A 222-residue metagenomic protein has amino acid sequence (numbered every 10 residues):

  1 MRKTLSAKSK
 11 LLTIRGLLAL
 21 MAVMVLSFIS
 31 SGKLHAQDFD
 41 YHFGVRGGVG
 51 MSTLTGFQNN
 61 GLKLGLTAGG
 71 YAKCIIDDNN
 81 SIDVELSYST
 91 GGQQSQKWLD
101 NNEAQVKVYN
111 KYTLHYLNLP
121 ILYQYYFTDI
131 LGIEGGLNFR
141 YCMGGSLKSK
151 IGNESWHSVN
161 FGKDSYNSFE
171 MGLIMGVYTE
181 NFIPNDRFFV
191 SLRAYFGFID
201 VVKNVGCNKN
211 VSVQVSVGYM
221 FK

Functional and structural regions predicted by a protein language model:
M1-H42, R46, V217-F221: Bacterial Sec-dependent N-terminal signal peptides
S27-G44, D78-N79, E85, Q94 (+3 more regions): Outer-membrane beta-barrel biogenesis signature
G32-D83: Short glycine/proline- and aromatic-enriched beta-strand/turn motifs that initiate or cap beta-hairpins
D38, I75-N79, T128, R140 (+2 more regions): Outer-membrane beta-barrel channels and translocator barrels
F39-Y41, L62-L66, T113-L117, N167-L173 (+1 more regions): Residues that define the transmembrane beta-barrel architecture of outer-membrane proteins
V45-M51, L66-C74, L86-Y88, L119-Y125 (+4 more regions): Residues on the lipid-exposed face of transmembrane beta-strands in outer-membrane beta-barrel proteins
T55-G61, Q94-N101, S146-E154, V201-C207: Outer-membrane beta-barrel translocator domains and adjoining extracellular loop/strand segments of Gram-negative
Q94-K97, V159-S165, E170-K222: Predominantly the C-terminal beta-signal and adjacent terminal strand-loop region of outer-membrane beta-barrel
